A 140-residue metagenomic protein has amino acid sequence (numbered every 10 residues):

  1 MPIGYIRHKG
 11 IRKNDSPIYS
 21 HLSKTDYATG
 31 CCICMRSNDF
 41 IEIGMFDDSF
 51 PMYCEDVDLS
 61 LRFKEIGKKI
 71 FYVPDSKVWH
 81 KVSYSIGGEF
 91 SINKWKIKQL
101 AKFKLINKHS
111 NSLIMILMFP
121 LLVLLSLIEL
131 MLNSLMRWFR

Functional and structural regions predicted by a protein language model:
M1-G44, V57: Acidic/His-rich active-site region of diverse nucleotide-sugar glycosyltransferases
K24-T25, D47-S49, S91: A generic structural signal for short
D26, C32, P51, I70-F71: A residue-level structural signature of the nucleotidyltransferase/glycosyltransferase Rossmann-like core
F40-I41, P51, W79: Nucleotide phosphate-binding site architecture
M45-F46, K68: Helix N-cap/coil-helix junction residues
K64-F139: Active-site-adjacent helix/loop segment of glycosyltransferases that harbors family-specific signature motifs
